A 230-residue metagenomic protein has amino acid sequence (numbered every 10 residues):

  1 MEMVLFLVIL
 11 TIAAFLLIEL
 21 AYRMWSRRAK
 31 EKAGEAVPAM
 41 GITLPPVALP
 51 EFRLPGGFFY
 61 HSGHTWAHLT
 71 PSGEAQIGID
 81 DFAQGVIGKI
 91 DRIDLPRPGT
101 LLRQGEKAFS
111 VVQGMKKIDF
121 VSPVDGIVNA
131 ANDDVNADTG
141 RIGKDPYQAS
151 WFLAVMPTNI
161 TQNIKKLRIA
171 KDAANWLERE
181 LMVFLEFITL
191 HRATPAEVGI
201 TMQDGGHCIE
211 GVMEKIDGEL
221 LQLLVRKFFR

Functional and structural regions predicted by a protein language model:
M1-R230: Contiguous, well-folded functional domains in the mature portion of proteins
